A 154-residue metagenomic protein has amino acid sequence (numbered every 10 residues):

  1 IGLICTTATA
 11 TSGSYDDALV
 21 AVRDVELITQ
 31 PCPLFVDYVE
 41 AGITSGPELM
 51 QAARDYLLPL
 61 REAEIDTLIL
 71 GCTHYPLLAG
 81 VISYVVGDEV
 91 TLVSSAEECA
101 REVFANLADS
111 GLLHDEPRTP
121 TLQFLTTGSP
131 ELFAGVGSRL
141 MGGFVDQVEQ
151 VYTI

Functional and structural regions predicted by a protein language model:
G2-I154: Non-catalytic structural scaffold of enzyme domains
